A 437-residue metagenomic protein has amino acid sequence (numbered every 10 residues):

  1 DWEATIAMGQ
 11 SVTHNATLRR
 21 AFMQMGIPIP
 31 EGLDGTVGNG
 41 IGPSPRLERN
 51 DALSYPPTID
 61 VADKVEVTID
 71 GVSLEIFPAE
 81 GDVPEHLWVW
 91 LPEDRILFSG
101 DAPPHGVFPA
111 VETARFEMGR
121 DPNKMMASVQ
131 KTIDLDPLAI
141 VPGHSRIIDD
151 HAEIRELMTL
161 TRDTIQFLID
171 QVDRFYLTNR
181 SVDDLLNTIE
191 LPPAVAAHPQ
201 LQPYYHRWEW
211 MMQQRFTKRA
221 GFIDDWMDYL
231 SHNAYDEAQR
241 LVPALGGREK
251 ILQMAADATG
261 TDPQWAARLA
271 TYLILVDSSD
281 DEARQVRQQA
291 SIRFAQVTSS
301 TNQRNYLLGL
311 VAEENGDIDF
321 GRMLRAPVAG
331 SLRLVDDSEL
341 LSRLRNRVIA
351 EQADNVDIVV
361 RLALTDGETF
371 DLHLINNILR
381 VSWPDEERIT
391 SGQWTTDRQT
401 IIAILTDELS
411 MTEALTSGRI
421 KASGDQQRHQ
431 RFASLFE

Functional and structural regions predicted by a protein language model:
D1-A21, D184-Q202, F294-Q296, N302-Q303: Internal hydrophobic scaffold segments of catalytic domains
D1-P57, A62, E66, Q171: Active-site HxH/HxHxD metal-binding segment of metal-dependent hydrolases
E3-T5, V83-P84, H105-V107, I147-H151 (+3 more regions): Flexible loop/turn segments at secondary-structure boundaries
Y55, K64-T68, S73-T178: Metallo-beta-lactamase
I59-V61, T68-I69, A79-V83, Q352-D354 (+1 more regions): A short catalytic or substrate-binding loop motif that flags glycine-/basic-rich loops and adjacent residues that bind
I154-R155, T159-L160, L168-A283, Q289-Q296: Hard-cation-handling environments
P263-R268, Y272-L275, S279, Q289-E437: Feature captures hydrophobic
